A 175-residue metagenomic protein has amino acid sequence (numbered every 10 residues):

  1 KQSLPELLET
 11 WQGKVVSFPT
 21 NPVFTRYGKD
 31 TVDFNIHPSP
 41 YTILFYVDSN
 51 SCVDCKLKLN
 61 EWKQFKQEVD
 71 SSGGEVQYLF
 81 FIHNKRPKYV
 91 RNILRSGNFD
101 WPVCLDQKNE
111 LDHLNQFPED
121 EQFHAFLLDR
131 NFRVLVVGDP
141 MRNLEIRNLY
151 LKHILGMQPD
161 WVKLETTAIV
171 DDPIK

Functional and structural regions predicted by a protein language model:
K1-N35, L57: N-terminal "domain-start" segment that seeds a small globular fold
D30-K63: Short active-site neighborhood of thiol/selenol oxidoreductases, capturing the structured segment around
P38-P40, G73-E75, D120: Extracytoplasmic
I43-F45, Y78-F81, L127: Structural beta-sheet core signal
S49-D54, K85-P87, M141-N143: Short acidic, S/G/P-rich loop/turn micro-motifs used as interaction or catalytic elements
L57-S96, L111-H113: Structural microenvironment flanking redox-active thiols in thiol-disulfide oxidoreductases
R91-H124: Short, internal strand/loop/helix patches that form the active-site neighborhood or redox-interaction surface
Q122, L127-K175: Thiol-/selenol-based redox modules, centered on thioredoxin-like and closely related oxidoreductase domains
